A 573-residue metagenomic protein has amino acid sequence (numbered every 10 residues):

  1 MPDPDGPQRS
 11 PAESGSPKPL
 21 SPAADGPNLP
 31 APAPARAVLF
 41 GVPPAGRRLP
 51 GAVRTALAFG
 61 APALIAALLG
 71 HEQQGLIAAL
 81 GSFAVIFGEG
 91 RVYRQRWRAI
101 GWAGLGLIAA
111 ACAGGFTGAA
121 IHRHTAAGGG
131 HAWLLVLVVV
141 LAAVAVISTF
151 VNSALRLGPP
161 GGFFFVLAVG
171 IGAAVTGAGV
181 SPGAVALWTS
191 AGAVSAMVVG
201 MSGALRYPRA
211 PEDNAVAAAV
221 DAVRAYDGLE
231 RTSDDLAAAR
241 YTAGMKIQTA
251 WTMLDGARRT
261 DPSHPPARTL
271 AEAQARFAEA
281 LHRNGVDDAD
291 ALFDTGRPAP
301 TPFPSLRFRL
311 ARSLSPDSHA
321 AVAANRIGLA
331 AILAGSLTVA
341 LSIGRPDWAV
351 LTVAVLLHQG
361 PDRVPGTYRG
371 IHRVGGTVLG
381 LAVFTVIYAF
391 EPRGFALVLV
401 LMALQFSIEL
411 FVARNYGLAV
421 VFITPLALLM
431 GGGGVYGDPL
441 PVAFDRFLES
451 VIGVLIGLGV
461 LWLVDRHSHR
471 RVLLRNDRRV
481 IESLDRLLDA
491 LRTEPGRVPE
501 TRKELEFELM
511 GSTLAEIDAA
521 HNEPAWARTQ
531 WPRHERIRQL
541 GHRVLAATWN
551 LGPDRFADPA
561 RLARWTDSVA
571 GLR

Functional and structural regions predicted by a protein language model:
M1-L68, E72, V180-W188, A196-W348 (+1 more regions): Cytosolic regulatory and coupling regions of membrane transport/channel systems
P19, A45-V53, Q73-A79, G130-V140 (+2 more regions): Hydrophobic alpha-helical transmembrane segments
G26-A37, V53-A63, A67-Y93, G104-A111 (+5 more regions): Pore- and pathway-forming membrane helices of multi-pass small-molecule/ion transporters and channels
P43-R47, R91-A99, G129-W133, G177-S181 (+9 more regions): Membrane-helix interfacial "entry" motifs
L76, S313-A403: Core alpha-helical transmembrane segments of integral membrane proteins
R91, W97, G101, A113-T117 (+2 more regions): DNA polymerase sliding clamps and clamp-related checkpoint/processivity subunits
G101-T125, T367-I387: Membrane-helix boundary elements
G114-H131, A154-L155, F390, G394: Transmembrane alpha-helix boundary signature
